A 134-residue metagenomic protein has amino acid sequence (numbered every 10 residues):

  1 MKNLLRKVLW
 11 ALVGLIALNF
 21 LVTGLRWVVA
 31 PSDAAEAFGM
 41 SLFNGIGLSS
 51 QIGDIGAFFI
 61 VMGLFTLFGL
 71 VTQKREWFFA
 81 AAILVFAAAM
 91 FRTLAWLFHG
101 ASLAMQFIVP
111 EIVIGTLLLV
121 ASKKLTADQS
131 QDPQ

Functional and structural regions predicted by a protein language model:
M1-K7, G69-E76, F98-S102: Juxtamembrane loop-transmembrane helix junctions in multi-pass integral membrane proteins, especially the extracellular
M1-N19: Cytosolic juxtamembrane helix and N-cap/initiation of the first transmembrane helix
N19-S49: Hydrophobic transmembrane helix segments
F20-T23, L84-L94: Aromatic-anchored segments of alpha-helical transmembrane domains
G47-F68, I83, A87: Core segments of alpha-helical transmembrane spans in multipass integral membrane proteins
K74-L84: Membrane-interfacial loop-to-transmembrane alpha-helix junctions, especially the N-terminal start
M90-Q106: Membrane-helix boundary connector in multi-pass membrane proteins
G115-Q134: Membrane-water interface at the C-terminal end of transmembrane alpha helices
